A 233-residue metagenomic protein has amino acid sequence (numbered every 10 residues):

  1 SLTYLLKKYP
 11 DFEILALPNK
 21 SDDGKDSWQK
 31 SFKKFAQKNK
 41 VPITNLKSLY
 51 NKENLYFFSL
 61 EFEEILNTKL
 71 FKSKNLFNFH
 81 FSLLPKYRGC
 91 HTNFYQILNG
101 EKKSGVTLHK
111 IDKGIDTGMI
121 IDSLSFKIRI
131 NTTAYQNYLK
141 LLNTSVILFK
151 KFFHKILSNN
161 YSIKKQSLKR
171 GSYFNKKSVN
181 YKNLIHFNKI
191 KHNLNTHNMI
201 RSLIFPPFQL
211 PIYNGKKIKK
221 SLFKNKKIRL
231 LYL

Functional and structural regions predicted by a protein language model:
S1-K217, S221-L233: One-carbon transfer enzymes
